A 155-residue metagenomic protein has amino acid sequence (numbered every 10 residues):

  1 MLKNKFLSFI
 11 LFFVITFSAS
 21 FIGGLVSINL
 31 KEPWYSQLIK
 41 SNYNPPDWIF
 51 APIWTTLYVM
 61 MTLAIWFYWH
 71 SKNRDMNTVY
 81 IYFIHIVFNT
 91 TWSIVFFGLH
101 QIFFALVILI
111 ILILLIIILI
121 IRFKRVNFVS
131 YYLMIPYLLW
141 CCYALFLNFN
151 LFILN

Functional and structural regions predicted by a protein language model:
K3-V26: N-terminal signal-anchor transmembrane alpha helix
N29-N42, I153-N155: Membrane-interface helix termini and inter-helical loops of multi-pass transporters
Q37-K40, I102-I111, S130-L133: Non-cytosolic membrane-interface motifs at loop->transmembrane helix junctions
P45-M60, H100-I111: Membrane-interface loop-to-helix entry segments
W54-I65, H85-F88: Core segments of transmembrane alpha-helices that mediate helix-helix packing or line hydrophobic substrate/ligand
R74-Y82: Membrane-interfacial loop-to-transmembrane alpha-helix junctions, especially the N-terminal start
I94-F104, R125-V126, L151-N155: Membrane-interface helix caps and helix-loop-helix hairpins in membrane proteins
V126-N155: Terminal transmembrane helical module of multi-pass membrane proteins
